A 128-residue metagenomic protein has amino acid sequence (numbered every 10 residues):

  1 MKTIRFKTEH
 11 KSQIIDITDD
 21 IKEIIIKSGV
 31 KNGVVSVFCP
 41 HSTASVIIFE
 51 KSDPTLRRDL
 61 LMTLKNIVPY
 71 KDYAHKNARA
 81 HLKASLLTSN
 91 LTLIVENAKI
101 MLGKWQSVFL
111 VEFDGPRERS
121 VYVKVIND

Functional and structural regions predicted by a protein language model:
M1-D128: Active-site histidine-anchored catalytic micro-motif
